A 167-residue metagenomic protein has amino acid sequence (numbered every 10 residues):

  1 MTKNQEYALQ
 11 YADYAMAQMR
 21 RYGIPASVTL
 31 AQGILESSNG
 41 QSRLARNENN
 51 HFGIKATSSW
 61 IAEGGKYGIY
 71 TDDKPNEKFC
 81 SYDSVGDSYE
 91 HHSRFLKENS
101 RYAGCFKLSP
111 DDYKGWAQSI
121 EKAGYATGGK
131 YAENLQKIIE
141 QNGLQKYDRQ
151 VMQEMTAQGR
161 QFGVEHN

Functional and structural regions predicted by a protein language model:
M1-N167: Catalytic cores of secreted/periplasmic lytic hydrolases that degrade extracellular macromolecules
